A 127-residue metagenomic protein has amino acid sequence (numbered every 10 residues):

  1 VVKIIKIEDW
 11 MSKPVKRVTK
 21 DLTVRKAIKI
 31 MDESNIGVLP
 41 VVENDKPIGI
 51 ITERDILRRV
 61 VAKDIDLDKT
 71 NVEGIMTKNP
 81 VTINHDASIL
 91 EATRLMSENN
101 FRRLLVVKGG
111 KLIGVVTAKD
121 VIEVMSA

Functional and structural regions predicted by a protein language model:
V1-P14, I28, T52-T82, S88-S97 (+1 more regions): Tandem CBS (Bateman) regulatory domains
V2-S12, D21-K26, P40-P47, R102: Short charge-dense sequence patches
K16, T23, I48, V81 (+1 more regions): Glycine-/small-residue-rich active-site loops that bind phosphorylated ligands and cofactors
V18-N35, V42, I83-N100, V107 (+1 more regions): The conserved cystathionine-beta-synthase
M31-S34, L39-D55, M96, L104-K119: A glycine-centered beta-loop-beta connector
N35-G37, D66-D68, M76-T77, D86 (+2 more regions): Short, charged/polar low-complexity linear motifs in solvent-exposed/disordered segments
